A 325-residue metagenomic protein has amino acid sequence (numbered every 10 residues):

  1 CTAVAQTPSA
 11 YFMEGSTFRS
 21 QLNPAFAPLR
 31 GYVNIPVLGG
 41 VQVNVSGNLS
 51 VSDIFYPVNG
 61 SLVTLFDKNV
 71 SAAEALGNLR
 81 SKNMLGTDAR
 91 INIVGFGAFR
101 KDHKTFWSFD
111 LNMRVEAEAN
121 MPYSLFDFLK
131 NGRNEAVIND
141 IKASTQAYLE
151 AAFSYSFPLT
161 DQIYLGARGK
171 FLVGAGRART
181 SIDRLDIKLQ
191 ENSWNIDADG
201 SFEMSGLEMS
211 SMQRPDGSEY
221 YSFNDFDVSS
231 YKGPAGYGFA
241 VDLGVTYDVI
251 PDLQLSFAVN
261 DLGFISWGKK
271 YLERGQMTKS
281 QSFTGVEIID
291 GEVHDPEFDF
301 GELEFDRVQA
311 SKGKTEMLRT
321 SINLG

Functional and structural regions predicted by a protein language model:
C1-V4: C-terminal segment of classical bacterial N-terminal signal peptides
Q6-G325: Subset of outer-membrane beta-barrel
